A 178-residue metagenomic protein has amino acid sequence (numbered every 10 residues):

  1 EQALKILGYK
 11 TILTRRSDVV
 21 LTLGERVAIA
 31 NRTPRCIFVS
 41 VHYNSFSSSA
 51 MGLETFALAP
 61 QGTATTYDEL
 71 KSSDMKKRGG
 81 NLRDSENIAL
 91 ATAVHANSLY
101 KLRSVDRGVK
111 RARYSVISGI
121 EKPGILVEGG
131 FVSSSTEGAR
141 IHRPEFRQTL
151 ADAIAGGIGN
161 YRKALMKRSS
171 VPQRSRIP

Functional and structural regions predicted by a protein language model:
E1-P178: Active-site-proximal helix/loop segments of hydrolytic enzymes
